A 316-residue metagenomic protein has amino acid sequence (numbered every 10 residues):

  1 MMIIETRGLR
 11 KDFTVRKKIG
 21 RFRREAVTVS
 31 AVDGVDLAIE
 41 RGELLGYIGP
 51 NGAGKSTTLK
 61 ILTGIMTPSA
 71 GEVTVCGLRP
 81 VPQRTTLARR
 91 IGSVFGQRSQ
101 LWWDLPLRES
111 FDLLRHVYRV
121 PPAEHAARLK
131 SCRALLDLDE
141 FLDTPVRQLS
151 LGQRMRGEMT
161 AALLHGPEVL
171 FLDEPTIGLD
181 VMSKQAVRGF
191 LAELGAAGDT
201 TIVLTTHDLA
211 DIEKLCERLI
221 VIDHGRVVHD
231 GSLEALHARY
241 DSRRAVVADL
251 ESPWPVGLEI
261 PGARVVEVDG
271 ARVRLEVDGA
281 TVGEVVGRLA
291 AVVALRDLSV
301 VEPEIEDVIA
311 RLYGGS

Functional and structural regions predicted by a protein language model:
T63: Helix-to-loop junction immediately C-terminal to a conserved catalytic motif
G71-V81, L87-A88: Conserved ABC transporter NBD signature motif
D112, H116, E124-F141: Conserved ABC ATPase "signature" region
L164-E168: A short, proline-enriched helix->beta-strand linker immediately N-terminal to the Walker B motif in ABC-type P-loop
L170-E174: Catalytic Walker B motif of ABC-type/P-loop ATPase nucleotide-binding domains
R188-E276: ABC transporter nucleotide-binding domain
